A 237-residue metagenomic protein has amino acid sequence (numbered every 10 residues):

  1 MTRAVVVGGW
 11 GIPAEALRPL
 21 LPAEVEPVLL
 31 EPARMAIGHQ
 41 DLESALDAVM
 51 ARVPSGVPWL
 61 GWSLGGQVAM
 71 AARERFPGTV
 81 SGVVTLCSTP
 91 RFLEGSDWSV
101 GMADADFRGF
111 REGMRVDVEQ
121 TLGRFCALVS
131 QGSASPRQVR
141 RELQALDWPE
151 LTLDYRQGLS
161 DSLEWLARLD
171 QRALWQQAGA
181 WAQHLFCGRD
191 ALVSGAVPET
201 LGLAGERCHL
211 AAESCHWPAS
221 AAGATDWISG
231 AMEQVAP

Functional and structural regions predicted by a protein language model:
M1-Q40: Conserved HGGG/HGGXW glycine-rich cap/lid loop of the alpha/beta-hydrolase fold
V5-W10, W62, F186-C187: The conserved beta1-alpha1 loop
E15, C187, A191-V197: Conserved alpha/beta-hydrolase "acid-adjacent" motif
G61-G65, A69: Gly/Ala-rich beta-loop-alpha elbow adjacent to hydrolase catalytic centers
V80-M114, G158-D161: Flexible "cap/lid" loop of the alpha/beta hydrolase fold
V116-L166: Conserved alpha/beta-hydrolase catalytic His-Asp/Glu region
Q177-G179, H184-F186, D190: Short beta-strand/loop motif that positions the catalytic acidic residue of the alpha/beta-hydrolase fold
L192, H209-W227: Catalytic histidine-centered segment of alpha/beta-hydrolase-like enzymes
